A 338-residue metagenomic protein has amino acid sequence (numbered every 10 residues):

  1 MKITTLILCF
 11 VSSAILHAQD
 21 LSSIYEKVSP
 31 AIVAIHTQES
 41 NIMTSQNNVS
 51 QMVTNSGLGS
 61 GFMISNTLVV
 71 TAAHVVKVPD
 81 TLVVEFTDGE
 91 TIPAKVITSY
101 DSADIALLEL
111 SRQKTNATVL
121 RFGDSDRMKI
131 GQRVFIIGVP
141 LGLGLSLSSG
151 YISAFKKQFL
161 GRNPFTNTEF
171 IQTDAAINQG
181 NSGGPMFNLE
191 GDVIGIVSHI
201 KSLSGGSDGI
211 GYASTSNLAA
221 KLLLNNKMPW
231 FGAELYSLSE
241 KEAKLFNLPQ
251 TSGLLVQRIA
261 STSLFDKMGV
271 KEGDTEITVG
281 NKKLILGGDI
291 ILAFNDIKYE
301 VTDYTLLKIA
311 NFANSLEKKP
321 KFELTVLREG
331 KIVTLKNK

Functional and structural regions predicted by a protein language model:
T5-A14: Bacterial N-terminal signal peptides
Q19-V69, K77-D80, E90-T91, R112-T115 (+1 more regions): Glycine-biased strand-turn-strand hairpin within the trypsin-fold
S23, A73, K129, K221-K338: C-terminal recognition in membrane/secretory proteostasis and scaffolding
P30-I35, G61, T67, T71 (+17 more regions): Terminal peptide-recognition signature
N41, L58, M63-L145, P229 (+2 more regions): Conserved active-site neighborhood of the chymotrypsin/trypsin-like protease fold
I42-M43, V53-N55, P79-L82, A117 (+4 more regions): Active-site loop architecture of trypsin-fold serine endopeptidases
M43-T54, I97-A103, S111, K156-I171 (+3 more regions): Gly/Ser-enriched beta-turn/beta-hairpin loop segments
V53-G61, L120-G123, F170-F187, S261-K283: Gly/Ser-rich catalytic serine loop of serine hydrolases
